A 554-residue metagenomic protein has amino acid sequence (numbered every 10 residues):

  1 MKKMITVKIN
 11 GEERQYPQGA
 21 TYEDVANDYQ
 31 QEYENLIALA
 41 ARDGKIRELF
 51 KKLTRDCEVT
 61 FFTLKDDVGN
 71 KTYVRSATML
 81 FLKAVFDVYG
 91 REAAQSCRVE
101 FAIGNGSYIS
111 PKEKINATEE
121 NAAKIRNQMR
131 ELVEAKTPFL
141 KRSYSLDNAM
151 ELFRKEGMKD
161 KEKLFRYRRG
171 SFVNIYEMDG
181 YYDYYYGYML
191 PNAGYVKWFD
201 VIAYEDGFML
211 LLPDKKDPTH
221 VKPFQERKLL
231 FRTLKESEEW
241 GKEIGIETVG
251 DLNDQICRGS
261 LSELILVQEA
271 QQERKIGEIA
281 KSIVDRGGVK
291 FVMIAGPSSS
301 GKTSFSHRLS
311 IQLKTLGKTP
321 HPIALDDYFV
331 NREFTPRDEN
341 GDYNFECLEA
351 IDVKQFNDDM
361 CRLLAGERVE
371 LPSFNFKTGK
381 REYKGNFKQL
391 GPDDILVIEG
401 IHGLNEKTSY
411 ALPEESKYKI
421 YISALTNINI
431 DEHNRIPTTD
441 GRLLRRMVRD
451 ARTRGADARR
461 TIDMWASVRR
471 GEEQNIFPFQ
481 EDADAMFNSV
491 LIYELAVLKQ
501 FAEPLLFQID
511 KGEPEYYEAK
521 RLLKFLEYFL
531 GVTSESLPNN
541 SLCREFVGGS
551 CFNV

Functional and structural regions predicted by a protein language model:
K51-T72, A84, A93-R274, I279 (+1 more regions): Auxiliary tRNA-acceptor-end handling modules of aminoacyl-tRNA synthetases
G287, Y410-V554: Conserved NTP phosphate-binding and transfer environment spanning the P-loop NTPase/kinase superfamily
V292-I294: Hydrophobic anchor at the beta1->P-loop junction of P-loop NTPases
K302: Conserved lysine of the Walker
F305, L309: Hydrophobic positions on the alpha1 helix immediately C-terminal to the Walker A/P-loop
T315-E333: Short beta-strand-centered segment that lines the nucleotide-binding/catalytic pocket of NTP-utilizing
V330, F334-K377: Conserved nucleotide-sensing/catalytic segment adjacent to the nucleotide-binding pocket in NTP-handling enzymes
N357-E415, T461, W465-F479: Glycine-rich phosphate-binding loop used to anchor ATP phosphates in small-molecule kinases, encompassing both
